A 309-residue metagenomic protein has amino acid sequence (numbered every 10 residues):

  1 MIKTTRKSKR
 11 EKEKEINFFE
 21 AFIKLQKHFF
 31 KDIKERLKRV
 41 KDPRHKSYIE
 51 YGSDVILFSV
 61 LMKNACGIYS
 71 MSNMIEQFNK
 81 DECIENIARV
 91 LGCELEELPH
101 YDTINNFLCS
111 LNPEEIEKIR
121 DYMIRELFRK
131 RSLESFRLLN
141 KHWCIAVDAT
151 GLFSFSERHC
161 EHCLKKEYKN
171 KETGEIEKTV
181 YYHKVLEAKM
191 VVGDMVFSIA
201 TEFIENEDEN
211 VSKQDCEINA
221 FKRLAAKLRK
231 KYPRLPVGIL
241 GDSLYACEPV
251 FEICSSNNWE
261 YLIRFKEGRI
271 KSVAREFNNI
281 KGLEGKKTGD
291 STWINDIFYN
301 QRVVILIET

Functional and structural regions predicted by a protein language model:
M1-K34: Charged, often Cys/His-bearing segments associated with DNA-binding zinc-finger transcription factors
I23, K27-P99, N105: Gly/serine-rich nucleotide phosphate-binding loop at the start of the catalytic core of nucleotide/ADP-ribose-handling
S59, M74-I75, H100, I104 (+5 more regions): Short, conserved catalytic/metal-binding motifs centered on acidic residues
N105-M195: Active-site-proximal, Lys/Arg-enriched surface segment that forms a nucleic-acid-binding/basic interface patch
A149, M190-V192, F203-E205, S243 (+1 more regions): Short, structured patches in soluble enzyme cores that scaffold and shape functional sites
K169-L235: Electropositive, glycine- and tryptophan-enriched low-complexity nucleic-acid-binding patches
V211-V273: Domain-level cores of phosphate- or acyl-group-handling catalytic modules
K266-T309: An anionic, glycine-rich sequence signature occurring as long contiguous blocks
